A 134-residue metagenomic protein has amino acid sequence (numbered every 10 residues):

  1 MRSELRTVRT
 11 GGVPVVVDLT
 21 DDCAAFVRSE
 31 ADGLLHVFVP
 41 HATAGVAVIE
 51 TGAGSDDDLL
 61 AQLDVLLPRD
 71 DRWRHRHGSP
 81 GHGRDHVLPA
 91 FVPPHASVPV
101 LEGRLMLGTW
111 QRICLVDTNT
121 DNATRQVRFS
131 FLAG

Functional and structural regions predicted by a protein language model:
M1-G134: Active-site histidine-anchored catalytic micro-motif
